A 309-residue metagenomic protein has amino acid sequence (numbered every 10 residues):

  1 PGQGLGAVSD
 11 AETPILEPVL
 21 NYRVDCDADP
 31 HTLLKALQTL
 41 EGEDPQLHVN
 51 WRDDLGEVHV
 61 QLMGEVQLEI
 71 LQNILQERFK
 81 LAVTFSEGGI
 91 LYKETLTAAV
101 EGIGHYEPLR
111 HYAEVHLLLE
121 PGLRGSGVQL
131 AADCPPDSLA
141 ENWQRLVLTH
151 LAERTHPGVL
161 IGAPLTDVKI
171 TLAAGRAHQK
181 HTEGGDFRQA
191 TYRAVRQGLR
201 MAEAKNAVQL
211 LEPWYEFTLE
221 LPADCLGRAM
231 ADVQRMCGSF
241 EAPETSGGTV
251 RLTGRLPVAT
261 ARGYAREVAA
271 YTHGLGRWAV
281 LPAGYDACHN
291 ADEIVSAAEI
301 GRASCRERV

Functional and structural regions predicted by a protein language model:
P1-R306: Accessory interaction regions appended to the cores of large information-processing enzymes
